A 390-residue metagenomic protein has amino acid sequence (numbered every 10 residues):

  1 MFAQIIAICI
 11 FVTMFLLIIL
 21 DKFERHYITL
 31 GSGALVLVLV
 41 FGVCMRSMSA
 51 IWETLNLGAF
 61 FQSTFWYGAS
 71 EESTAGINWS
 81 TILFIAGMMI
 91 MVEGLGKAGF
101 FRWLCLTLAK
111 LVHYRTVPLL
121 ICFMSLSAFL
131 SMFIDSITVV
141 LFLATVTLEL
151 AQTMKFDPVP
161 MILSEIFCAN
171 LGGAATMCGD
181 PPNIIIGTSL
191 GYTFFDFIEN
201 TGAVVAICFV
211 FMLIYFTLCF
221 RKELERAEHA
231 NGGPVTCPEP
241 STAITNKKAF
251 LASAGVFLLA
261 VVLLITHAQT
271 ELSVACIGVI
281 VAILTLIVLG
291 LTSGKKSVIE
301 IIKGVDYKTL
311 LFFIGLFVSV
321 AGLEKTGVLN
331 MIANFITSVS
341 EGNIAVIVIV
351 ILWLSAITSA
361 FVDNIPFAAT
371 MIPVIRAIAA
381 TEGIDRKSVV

Functional and structural regions predicted by a protein language model:
M1-W103, G202-N334: Hydrophobic transmembrane alpha-helices of multi-pass small-molecule transporters
A3, L95, V117, I134-T138 (+6 more regions): Alpha-helix capping and helix-loop boundary segments enriched in small/acidic/polar residues
I10, L39, L83-G87, C122-L126 (+5 more regions): Membrane-embedded alpha-helical core segments of multi-pass
I18-I28, Q152-P160, V362-D363: Membrane-helix interface "capping/anchor" motifs
H26-A34, L106-K110, R115-C122, V159-F167 (+1 more regions): Cytoplasmic-side transmembrane-helix entry/capping segments in multi-pass membrane proteins
T29-S32, V36, L119-S127, V140 (+6 more regions): Alpha-helical transmembrane segments of multi-pass membrane proteins, especially transporters and channels
G58-D157, F312-D385: Membrane-embedded alpha-helical segments and adjacent helix-loop junctions characteristic of multi-pass solute
E149-G233, P240-S241, D385-V390: Membrane-core helix-loop-helix motifs of multi-pass transport proteins
